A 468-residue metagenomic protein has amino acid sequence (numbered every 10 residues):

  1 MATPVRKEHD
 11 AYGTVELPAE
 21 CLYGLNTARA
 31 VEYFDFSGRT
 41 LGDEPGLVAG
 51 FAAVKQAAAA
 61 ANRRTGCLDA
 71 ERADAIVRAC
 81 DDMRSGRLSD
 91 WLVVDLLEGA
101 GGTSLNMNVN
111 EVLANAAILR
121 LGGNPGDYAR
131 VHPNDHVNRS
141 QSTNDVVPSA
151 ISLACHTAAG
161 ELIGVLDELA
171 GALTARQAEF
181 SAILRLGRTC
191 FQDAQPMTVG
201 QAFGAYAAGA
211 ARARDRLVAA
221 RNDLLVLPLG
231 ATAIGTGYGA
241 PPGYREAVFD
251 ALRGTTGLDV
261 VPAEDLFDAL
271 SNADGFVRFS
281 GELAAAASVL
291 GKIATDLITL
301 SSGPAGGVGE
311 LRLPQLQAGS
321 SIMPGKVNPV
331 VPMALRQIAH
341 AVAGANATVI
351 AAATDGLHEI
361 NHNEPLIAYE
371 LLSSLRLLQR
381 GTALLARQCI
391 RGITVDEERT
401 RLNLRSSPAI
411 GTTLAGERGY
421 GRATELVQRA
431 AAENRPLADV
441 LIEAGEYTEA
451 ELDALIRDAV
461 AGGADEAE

Functional and structural regions predicted by a protein language model:
M1-E468: Conserved, well-structured ligand/cofactor-binding cores
